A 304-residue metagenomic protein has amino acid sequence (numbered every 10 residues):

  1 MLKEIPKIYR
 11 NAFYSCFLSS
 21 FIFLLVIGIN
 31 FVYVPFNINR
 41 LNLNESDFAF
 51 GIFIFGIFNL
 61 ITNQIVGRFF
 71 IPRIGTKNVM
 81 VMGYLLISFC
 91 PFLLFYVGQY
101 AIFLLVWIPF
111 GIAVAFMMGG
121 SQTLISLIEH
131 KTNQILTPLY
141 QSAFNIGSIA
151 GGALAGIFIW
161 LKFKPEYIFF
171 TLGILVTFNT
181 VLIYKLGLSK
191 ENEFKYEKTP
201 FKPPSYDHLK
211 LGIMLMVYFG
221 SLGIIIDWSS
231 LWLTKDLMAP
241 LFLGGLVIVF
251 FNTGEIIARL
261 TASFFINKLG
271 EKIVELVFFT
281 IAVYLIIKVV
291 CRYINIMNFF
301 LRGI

Functional and structural regions predicted by a protein language model:
I8-P35, I108-P109, S205-S221: Pair of pore-lining "gating" transmembrane helices in MFS-fold secondary transporters
N30-F31, Y206-V249: Extracytoplasmic gate region of multi-pass secondary transporters
F50-F69, V249-T261: Central cavity-lining transmembrane alpha-helices of secondary-active solute carriers, predominantly the Major
T62-G75, I159, A258-E271: Helix-to-loop junctions at the C-terminal end of transmembrane segments in multipass secondary transporters
N78-F92, I273-K288: Structural signature of the two symmetry-related core transmembrane helices
F95-V106, V290-L301: Helix-loop junctions at membrane interfaces in 12-TM secondary transporters
I108-S142: Cytoplasmic helix-loop-helix junction between adjacent transmembrane helices in 12-TM secondary transporters
L139-L188: Helix-loop-helix hairpin linking two adjacent transmembrane segments in secondary transporters
